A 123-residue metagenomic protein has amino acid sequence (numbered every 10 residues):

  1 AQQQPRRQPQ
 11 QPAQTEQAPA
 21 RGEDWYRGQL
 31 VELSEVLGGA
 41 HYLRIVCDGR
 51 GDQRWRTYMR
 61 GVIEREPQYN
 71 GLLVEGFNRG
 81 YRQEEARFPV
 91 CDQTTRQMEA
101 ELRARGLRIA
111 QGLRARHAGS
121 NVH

Functional and structural regions predicted by a protein language model:
A1-W25, A118-H123: Compositionally biased, proline/threonine/alanine/serine-rich low-complexity intrinsically disordered stretches
T15-E16, G38, E85, D92: Generic signal for short, ordered secondary-structure residues within or immediately flanking folded domains
Q17-L72, G76-G80: Short N-proximal segments of mature Sec-exported proteins
D52-H123: Compact alpha-helical subdomains of small soluble proteins
